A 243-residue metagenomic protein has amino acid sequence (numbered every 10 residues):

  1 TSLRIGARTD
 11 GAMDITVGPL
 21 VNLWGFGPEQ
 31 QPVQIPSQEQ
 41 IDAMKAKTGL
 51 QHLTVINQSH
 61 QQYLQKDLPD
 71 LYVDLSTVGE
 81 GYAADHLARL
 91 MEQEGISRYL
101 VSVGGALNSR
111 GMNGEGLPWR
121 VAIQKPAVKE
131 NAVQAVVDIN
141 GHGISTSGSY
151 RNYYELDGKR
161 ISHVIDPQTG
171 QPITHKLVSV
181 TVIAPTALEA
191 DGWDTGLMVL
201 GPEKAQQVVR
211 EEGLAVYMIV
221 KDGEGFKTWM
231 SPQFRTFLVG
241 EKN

Functional and structural regions predicted by a protein language model:
T1-N243: Mature catalytic core of soluble alpha/beta enzymes
